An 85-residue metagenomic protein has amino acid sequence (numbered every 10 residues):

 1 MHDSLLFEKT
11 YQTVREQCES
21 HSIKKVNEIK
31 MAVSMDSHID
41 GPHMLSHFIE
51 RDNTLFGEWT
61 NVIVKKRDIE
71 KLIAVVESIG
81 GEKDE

Functional and structural regions predicted by a protein language model:
M1-E85: Charge-rich, low-complexity N-terminal segments
